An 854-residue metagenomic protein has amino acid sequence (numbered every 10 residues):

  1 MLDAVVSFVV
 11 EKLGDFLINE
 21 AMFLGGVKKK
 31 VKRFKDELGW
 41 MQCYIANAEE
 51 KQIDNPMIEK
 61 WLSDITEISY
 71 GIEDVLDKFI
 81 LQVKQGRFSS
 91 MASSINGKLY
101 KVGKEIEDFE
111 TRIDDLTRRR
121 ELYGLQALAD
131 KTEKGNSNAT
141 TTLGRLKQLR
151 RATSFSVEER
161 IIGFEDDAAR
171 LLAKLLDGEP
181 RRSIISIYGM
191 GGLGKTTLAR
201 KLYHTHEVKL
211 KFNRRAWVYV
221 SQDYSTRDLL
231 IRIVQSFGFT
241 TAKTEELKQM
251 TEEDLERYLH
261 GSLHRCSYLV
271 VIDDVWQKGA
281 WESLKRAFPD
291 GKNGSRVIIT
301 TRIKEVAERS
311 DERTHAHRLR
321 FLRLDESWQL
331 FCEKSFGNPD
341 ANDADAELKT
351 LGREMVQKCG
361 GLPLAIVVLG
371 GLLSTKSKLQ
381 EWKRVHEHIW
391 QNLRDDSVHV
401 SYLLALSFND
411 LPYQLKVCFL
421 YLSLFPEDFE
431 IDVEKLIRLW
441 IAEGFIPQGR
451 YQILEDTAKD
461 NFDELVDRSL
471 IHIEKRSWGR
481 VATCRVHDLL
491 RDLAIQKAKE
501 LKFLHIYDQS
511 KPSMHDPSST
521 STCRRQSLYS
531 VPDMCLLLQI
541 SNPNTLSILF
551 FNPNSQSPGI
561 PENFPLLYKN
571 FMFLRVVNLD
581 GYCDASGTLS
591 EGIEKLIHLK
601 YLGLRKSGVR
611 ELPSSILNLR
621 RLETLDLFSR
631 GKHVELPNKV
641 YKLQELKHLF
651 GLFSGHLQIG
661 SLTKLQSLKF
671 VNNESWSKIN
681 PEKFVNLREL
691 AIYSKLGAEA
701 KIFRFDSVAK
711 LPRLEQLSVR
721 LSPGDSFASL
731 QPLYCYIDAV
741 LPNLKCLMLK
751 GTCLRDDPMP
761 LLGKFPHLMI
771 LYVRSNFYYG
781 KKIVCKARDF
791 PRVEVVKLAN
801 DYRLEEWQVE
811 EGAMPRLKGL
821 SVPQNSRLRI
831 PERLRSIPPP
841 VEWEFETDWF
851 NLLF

Functional and structural regions predicted by a protein language model:
M1-M57: N-terminal amphipathic alpha-helical segments
A21, W40-N55, I233-Q249, N293-S295 (+4 more regions): Non-catalytic, charged helical/coil tracts that couple and regulate nucleotide-powered enzyme cores
K32, L38, S90-G191, T197-R200 (+11 more regions): Regulatory and partner-binding modules of innate immune sensors/adaptors
I68, V75, L81-S89, S94 (+12 more regions): Surface-exposed helical/coil interface segments that assemble multiprotein signaling complexes
R112-L193, T197-N213, Y219-Q222, R232-F237 (+6 more regions): N-terminal flanking helix/linker immediately upstream of nucleotide/cofactor-binding cores
S225-R232, A242-V271, W276, A344-G361 (+1 more regions): Mid-core helix/loop region of P-loop NTP-binding domains shared across ATPases and GTPases
H260-L263, Y268, G291-K292, Y507-R524 (+4 more regions): Cross-kingdom leucine-rich repeat
V271-D274, R296-R302: Structural recognition of the conserved hydrophobic beta-strand(s) that form the central parallel beta-sheet of P-loop
